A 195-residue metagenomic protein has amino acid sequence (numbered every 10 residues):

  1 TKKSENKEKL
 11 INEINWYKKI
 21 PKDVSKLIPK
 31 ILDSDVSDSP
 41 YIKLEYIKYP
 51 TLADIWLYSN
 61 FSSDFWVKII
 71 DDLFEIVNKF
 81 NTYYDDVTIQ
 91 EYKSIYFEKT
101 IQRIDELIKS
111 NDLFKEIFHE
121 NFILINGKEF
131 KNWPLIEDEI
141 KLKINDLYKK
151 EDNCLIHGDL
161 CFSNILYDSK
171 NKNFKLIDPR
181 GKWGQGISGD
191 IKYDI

Functional and structural regions predicted by a protein language model:
T1-K18, A53-S59: ATP-binding glycine-rich loop module of kinase domains
T1-K7, E45-I47, I177-R180: Active-site ExK catalytic segment of metal-dependent nucleases
I20, A53-L107, N111, W133-K149: Conserved kinase catalytic-core helix
D23-V36: Conserved HxN/HPN-centered segment at the entrance to the catalytic loop of eukaryotic protein kinase-like domains
S37, Y41-S63, K79-T82, E116-H119 (+1 more regions): A glycine-centered beta->alpha junction motif in the catalytic cores of kinase/phosphotransferase enzymes
D152-H157, F162: Catalytic-loop of the protein kinase fold
D168-I195: Active-site Asp-x-Gly
